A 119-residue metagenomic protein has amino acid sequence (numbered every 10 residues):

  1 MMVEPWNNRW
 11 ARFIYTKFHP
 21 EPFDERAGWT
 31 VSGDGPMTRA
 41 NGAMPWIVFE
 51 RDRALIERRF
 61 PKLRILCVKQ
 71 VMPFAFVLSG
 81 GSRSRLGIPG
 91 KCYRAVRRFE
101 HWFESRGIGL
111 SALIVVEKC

Functional and structural regions predicted by a protein language model:
M1-S32: Conserved class I S-adenosyl-L-methionine
E4, D52-L55, L110: Conserved beta-strand->loop/alpha-helix structural units within folded catalytic cores of enzymes with alpha/beta
P5, K69-V71: Short, well-ordered beta-to-alpha junction loops that form the rim of enzyme active sites and present histidine/acidic
G33-G42: Short glycine/proline- and acidic residue-enriched helix-loop micro-motifs that form flexible lids or anion-recognition
N41-K69: Short alpha-helix
M44-D52, K91, A95, I108: Soluble or luminal CAZymes and related metallo-dependent hydrolases
V71-R98: C-terminal helical/coil "lid" or tail adjacent to the Rossmann-like core of SAM-dependent
A95-C119: C-terminal lobe and adjacent flexible extensions of AdoMet/dcAdoMet transferase-like proteins
